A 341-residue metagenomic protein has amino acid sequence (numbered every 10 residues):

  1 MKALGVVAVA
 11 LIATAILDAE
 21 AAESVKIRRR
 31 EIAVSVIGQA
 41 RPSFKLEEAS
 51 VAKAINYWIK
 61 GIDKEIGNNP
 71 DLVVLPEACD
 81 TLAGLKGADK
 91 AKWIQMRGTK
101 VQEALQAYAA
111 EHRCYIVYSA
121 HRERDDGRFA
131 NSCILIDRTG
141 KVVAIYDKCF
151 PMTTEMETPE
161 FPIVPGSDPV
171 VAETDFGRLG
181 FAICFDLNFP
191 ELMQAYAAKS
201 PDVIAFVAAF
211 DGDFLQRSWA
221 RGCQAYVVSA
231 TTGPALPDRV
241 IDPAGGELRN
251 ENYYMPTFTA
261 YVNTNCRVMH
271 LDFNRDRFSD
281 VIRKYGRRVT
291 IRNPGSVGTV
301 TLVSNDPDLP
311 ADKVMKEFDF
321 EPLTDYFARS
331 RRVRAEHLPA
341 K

Functional and structural regions predicted by a protein language model:
V6-A15: Bacterial N-terminal signal peptides
A19-A21: Boundary at the C-terminal end of the N-terminal hydrophobic targeting segment
E23-S35, V171-G180: Beta-strand-turn-beta hairpins that frame and shape the catalytic cleft of phosphate-ester-processing enzymes
A40-K53, M156-E160: Acidic/histidine-rich helix-loop elements that form or flank divalent-metal/phosphate-binding sites at the catalytic
A49-T139, D211, L215-Y226: Cys-nucleophile CN-hydrolase/nitrilase-fold catalytic domain and related Cys-dependent amidase chemistry that acts on
M96-I116, L187-P294, V300, F327: CN hydrolase (nitrilase-like) catalytic-core segments centered on the catalytic cysteine and neighboring Lys/Glu
R124-K199, F214, G222: Active-site catalytic loop in hydrolytic enzyme cores
G286-K341: C-terminal functional modules
